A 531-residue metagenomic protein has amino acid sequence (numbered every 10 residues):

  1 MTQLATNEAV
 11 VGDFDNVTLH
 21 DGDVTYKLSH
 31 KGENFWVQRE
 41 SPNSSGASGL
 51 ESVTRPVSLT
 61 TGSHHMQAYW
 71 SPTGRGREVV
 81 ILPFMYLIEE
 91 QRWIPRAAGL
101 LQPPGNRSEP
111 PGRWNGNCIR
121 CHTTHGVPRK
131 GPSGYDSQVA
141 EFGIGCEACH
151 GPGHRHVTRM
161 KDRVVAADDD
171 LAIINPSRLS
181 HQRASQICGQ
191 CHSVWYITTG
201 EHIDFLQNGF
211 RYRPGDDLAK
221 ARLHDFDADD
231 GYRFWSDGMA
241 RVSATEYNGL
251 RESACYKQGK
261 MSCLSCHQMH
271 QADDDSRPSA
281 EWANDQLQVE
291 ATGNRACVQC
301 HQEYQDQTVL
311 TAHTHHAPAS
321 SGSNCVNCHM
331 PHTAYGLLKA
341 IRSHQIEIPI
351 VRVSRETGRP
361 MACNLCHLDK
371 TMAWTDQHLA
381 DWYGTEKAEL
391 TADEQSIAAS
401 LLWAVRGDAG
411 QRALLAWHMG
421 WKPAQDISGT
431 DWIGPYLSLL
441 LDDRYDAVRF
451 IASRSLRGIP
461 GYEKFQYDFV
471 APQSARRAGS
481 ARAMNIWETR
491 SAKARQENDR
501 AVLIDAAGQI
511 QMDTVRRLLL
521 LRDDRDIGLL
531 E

Functional and structural regions predicted by a protein language model:
M1-T73, I81-P83, I88-N106, H125-I427 (+1 more regions): Primarily the internal scaffold of c-type cytochrome electron-transfer domains, especially repeated/multiheme c-type
D23, G32-E33, I119, D499 (+1 more regions): Intrinsic-disorder/low-complexity loop/linker signature
A98-L101, P111-N117, T123: A gly/proline- and charged-residue-enriched helix-loop-helix capping module
N248, G434, L518-L519: Generic non-transmembrane alpha-helix signal with a bias for helix starts/N-cap capping motifs
A413-I510, L529-E531: Extended alpha-helical scaffolding segments
R516-E531: Short, low-complexity, Pro/Ser/Thr/Gly-rich segments in the mature regions of secreted, periplasmic
